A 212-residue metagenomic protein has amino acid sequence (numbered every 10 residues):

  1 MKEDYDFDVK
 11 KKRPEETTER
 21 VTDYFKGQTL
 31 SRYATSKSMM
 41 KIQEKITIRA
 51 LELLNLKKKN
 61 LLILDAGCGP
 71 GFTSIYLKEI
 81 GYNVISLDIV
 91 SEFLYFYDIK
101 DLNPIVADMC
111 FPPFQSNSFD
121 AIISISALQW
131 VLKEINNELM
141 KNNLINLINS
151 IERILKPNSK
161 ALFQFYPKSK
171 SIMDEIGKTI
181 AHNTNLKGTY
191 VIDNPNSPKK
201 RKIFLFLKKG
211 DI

Functional and structural regions predicted by a protein language model:
K2-K58: Conserved class I S-adenosyl-L-methionine
N60-L62: Nucleotide donor/acceptor-binding cores
L64-P112: Class I SAM-dependent methyltransferase SAM/SAH-binding core
C110-I122: A short acidic, Gly/Pro-enriched loop at the edge of an enzyme's catalytic core that lines a small-molecule cofactor
A121-N137: A short SAM/SAH-binding and catalytic strip from SAM-dependent methyltransferases
K141-P157: A short glycine-rich, Lys/Arg-flanked "PGG" loop and its adjoining helix->strand segment in the class I
N158-F165: Conserved beta-strand signature within the Rossmann-like core of class I S-adenosyl-L-methionine
P167-I212: Class I S-adenosyl-L-methionine
